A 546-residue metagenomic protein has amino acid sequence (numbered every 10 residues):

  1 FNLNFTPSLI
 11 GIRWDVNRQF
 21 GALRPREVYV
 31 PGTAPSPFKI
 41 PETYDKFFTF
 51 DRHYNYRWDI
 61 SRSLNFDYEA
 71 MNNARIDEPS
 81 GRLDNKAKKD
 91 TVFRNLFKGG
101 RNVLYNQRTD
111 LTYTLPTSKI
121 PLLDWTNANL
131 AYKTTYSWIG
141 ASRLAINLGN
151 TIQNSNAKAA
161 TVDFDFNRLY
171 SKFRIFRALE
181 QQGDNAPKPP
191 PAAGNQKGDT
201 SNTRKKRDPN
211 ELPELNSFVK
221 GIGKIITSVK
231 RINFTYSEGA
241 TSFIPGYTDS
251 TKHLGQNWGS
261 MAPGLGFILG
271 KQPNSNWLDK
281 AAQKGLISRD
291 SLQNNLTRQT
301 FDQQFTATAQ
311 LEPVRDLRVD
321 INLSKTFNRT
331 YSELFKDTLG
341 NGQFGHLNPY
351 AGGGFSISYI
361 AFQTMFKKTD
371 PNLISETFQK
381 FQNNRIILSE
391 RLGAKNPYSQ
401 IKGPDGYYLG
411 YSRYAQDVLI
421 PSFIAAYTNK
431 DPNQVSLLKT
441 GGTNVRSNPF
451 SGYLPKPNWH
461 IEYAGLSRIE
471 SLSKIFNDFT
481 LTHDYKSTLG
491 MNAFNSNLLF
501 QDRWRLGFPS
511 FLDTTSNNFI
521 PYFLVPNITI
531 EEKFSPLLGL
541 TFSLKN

Functional and structural regions predicted by a protein language model:
F1-N546: Exposed, low-structure sequence patches enriched in small/polar residues
